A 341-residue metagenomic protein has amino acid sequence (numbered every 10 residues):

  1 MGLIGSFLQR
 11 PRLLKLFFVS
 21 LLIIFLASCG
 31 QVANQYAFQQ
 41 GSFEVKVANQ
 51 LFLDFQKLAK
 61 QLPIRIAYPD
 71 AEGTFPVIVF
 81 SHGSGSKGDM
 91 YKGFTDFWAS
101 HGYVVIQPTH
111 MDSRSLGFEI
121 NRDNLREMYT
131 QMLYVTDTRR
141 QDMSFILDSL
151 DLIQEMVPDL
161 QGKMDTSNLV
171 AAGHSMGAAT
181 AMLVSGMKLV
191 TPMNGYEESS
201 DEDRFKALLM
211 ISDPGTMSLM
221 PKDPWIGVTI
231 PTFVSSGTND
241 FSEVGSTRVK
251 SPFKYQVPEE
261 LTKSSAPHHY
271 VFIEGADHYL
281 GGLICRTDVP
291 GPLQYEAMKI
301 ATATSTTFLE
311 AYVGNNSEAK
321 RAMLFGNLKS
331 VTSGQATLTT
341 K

Functional and structural regions predicted by a protein language model:
V32-G73: N-terminal cap/lid segment of alpha/beta-hydrolase-fold proteins
T74-G83: Short beta-strand element of the alpha/beta-hydrolase
M90-S115: Short amphipathic alpha-helix adjacent to the substrate-entry channel of hydrolases
M111-T138, G282-I284: Cap/lid segment of the alpha/beta-hydrolase catalytic domain
E127-T166: Alpha/beta-hydrolase active-site loop
G173-G177, A181: Gly/Ala-rich beta-loop-alpha elbow adjacent to hydrolase catalytic centers
I226-T302: Active-site-adjacent alpha-helix of alpha/beta-hydrolase-fold enzymes
E274-H278, L283-K341: Alpha/beta-hydrolase-fold serine-hydrolase catalytic core, especially in secreted/extracellular enzymes
